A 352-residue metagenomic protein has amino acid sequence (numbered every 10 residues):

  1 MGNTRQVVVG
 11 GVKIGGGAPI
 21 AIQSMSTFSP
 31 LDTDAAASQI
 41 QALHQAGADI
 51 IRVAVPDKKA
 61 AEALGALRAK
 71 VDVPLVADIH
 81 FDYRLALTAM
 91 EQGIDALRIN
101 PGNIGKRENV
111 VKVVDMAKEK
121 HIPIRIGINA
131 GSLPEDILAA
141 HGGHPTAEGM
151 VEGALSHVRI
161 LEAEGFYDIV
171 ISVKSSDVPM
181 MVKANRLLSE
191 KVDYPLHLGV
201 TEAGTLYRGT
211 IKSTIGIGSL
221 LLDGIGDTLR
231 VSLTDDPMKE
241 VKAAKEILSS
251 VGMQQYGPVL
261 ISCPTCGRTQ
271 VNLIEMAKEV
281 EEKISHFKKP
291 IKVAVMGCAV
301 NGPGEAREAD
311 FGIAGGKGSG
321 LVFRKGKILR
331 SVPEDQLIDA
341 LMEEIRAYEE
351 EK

Functional and structural regions predicted by a protein language model:
M1-M25, E282: N-terminal amphipathic alpha-helix/helix-capping segment at the start of soluble metabolic enzymes
G17-A35, A54, V73-F81, I137-V151 (+1 more regions): Active-site mouth loops of central-metabolism enzymes
I20-S26, I51-V53, L75-I79, L97-I99 (+6 more regions): Hydrophobic faces of well-ordered beta-strands that scaffold small-molecule active sites in alpha/beta enzyme cores
T27, T33, H44-L67, R98-K106 (+1 more regions): Glycine-rich, proline-tolerant flexible connector loops at the mouths of alpha/beta enzymes
K58-I79, K112-I124, L187-L196, V280-I284: Alpha-helix-loop-beta-strand connector modules within alpha/beta enzyme cores
V71-V73, E91-L97, K118-H121, L188-P195 (+4 more regions): Glycine-enriched alpha-helix->loop->beta-strand junction motifs that scaffold or abut catalytic
R84-R125: Hydrophobic or amphipathic alpha-helical targeting/insertion segments
N129, I137-S285: Catalytic alpha/beta core domains of metabolic enzymes, predominantly
